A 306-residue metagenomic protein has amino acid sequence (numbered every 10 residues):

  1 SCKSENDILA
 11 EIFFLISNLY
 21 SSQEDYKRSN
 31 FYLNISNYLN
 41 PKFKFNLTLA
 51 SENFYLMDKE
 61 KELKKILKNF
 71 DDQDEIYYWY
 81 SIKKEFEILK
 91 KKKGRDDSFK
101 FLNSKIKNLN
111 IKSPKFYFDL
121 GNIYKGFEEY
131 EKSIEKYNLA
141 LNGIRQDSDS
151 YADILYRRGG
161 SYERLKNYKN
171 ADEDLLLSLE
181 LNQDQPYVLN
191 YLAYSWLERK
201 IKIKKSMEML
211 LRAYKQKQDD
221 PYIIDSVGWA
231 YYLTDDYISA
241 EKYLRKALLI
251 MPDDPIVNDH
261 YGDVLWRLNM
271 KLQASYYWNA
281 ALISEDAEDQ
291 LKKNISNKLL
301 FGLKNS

Functional and structural regions predicted by a protein language model:
C2-I12, R145: TPR-adjacent "capping" and linker segments in tetratricopeptide-repeat scaffold/adaptor proteins
L15, L49, K84, D119 (+5 more regions): Canonical tetratricopeptide repeat
N18, E52, E87, N122 (+4 more regions): Residue-level recognition of tetratricopeptide repeat
Q23, M57, K92-K93, F127 (+4 more regions): Structural motif corresponding to the intra-repeat A-B loop/turn of tetratricopeptide repeats
L33, L67, L102-N103, Y137 (+4 more regions): Hydrophobic/aromatic packing residues within the alpha-helices of TPR/SEL1-like helical repeat arrays
L39, F70-I76, N108-L109, G143-D147 (+4 more regions): Structural marker of alpha-solenoid helical repeat scaffolds
F45-N46, Y80-S81, F116, S150 (+5 more regions): TPR alpha-solenoid repeat register
